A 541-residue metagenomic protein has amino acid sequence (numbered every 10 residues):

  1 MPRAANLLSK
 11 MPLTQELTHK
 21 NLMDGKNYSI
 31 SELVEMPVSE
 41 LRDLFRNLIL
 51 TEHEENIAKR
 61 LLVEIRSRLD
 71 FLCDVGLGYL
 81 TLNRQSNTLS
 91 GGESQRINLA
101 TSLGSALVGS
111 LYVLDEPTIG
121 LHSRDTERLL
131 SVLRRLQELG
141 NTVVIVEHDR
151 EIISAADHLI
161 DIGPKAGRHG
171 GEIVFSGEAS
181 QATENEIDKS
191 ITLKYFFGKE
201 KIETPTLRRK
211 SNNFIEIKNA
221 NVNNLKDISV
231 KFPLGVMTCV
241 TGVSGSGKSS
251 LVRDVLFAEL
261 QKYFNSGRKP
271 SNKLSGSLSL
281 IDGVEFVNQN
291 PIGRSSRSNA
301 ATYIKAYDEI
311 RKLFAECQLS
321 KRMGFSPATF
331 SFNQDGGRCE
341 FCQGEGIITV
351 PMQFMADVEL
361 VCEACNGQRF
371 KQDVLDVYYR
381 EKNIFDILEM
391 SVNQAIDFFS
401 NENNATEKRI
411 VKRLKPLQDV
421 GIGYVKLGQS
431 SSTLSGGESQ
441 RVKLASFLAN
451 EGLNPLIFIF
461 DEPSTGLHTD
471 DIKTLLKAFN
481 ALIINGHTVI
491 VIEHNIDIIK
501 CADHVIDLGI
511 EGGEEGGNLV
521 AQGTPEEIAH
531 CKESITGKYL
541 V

Functional and structural regions predicted by a protein language model:
M1-V541: Conserved phosphate-binding elements of NTP-dependent enzyme cores
